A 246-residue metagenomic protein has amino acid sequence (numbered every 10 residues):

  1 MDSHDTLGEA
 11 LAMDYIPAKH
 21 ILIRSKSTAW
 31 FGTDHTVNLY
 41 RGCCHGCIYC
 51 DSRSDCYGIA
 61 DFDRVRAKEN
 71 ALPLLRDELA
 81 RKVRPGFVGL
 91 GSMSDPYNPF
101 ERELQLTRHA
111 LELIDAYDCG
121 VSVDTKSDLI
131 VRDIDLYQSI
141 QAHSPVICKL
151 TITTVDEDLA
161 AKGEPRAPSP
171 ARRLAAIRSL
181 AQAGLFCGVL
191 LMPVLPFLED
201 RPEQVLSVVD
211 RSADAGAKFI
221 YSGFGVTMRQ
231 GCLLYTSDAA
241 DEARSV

Functional and structural regions predicted by a protein language model:
D2-K149, T153-A161, P170, L174: Conserved Radical SAM active-site core
E101, I134-D135, E199-P202, L233: A short acidic (Asp/Glu
R102, A160-G163, D200-E203, S207: A short secondary-structure junction signal
I140-A142, A167, L206-V208: Short, hinge-like loop/turn segments at secondary-structure boundaries
D158-R166, P193-P196: Surface-exposed cleft-lining segments at the edges of enzyme active sites
A171-G231: Conserved C-terminal portion of the radical SAM core fold that forms the substrate/S-adenosylmethionine-binding
Y235-A240: Conserved small/polar residues in nucleotide/adenosyl-binding loops
